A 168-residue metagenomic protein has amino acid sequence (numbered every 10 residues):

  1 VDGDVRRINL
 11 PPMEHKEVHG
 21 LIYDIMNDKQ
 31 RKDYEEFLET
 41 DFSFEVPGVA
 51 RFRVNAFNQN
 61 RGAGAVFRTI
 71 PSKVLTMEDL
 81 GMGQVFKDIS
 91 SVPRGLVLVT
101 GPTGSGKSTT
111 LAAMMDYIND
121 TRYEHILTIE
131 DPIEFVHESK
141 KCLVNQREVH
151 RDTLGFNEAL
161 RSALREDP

Functional and structural regions predicted by a protein language model:
V1-P102, T110: N-terminal "pre-motor" subdomain/linker immediately upstream of P-loop NTPase catalytic cores
L10, T103, E148-D152: Pocket-edge positions in alpha/beta enzyme catalytic cores
D79, D120, P168: Short, conserved catalytic or interaction motifs in soluble domains
L80, T109, H150-L154: Conserved phosphate-coordination/catalytic loops
G106: Conserved glycine(s) of the Walker
L111-M115: Post-Walker A alpha-helix
Y123-P168: Switch/coupling sub-region of P-loop NTPases
